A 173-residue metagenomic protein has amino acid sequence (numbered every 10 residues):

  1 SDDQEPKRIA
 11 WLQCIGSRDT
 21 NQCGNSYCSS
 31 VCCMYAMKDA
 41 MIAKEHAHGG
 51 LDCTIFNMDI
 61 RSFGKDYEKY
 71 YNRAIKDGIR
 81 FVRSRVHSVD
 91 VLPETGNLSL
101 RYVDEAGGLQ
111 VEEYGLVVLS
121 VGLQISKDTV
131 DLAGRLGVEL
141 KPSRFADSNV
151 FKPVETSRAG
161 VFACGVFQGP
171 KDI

Functional and structural regions predicted by a protein language model:
S1-I173: Residues forming the flavin
